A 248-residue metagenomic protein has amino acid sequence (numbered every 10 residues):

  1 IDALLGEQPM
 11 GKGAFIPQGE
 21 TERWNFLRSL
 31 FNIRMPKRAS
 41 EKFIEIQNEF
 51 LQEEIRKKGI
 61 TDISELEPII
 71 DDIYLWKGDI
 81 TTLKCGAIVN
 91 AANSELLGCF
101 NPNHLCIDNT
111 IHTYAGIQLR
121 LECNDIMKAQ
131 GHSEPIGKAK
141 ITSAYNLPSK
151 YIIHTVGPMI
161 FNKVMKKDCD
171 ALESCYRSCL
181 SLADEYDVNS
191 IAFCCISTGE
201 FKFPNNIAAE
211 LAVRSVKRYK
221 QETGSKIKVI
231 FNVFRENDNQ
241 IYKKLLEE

Functional and structural regions predicted by a protein language model:
I1-E248: Macrodomain-like recognition of ADP-ribose-binding/processing modules
